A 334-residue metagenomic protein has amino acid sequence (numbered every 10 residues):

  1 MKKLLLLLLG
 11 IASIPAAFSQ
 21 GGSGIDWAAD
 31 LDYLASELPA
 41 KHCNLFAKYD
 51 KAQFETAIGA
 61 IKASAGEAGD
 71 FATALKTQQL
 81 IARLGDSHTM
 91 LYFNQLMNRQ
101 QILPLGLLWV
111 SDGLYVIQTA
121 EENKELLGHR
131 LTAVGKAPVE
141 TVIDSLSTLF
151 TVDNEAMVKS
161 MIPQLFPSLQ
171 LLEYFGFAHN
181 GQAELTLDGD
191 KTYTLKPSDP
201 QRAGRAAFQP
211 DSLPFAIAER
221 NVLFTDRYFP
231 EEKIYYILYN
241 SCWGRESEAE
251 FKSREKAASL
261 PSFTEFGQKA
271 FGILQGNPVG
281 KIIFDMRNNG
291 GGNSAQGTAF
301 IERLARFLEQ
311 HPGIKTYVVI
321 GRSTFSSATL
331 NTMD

Functional and structural regions predicted by a protein language model:
M1-G21, L34: Bacterial Sec-dependent N-terminal signal peptides
L8-L9, S36, I217, G291: A ubiquitous, low-specificity "background" feature that marks scattered single residues across proteins without
I11, V139, E302-R303: Amphipathic, positively biased hydrophobic alpha-helical segments used for protein targeting and membrane insertion
I11-A12, S241-W243, N288, S323: Short, glycine/serine-rich, charged loops/turns that create anion-binding and catalytic segments at active sites
I14-P15, N98, G297: Hydrophobic alpha-helical membrane context
S19-I282, R306, P312: Flexible, low-complexity junctional segments that flank or bridge functional domains
H129, K281-I283, R287-D334: Conserved acidic, small-residue-rich alpha-beta core segments centered on
